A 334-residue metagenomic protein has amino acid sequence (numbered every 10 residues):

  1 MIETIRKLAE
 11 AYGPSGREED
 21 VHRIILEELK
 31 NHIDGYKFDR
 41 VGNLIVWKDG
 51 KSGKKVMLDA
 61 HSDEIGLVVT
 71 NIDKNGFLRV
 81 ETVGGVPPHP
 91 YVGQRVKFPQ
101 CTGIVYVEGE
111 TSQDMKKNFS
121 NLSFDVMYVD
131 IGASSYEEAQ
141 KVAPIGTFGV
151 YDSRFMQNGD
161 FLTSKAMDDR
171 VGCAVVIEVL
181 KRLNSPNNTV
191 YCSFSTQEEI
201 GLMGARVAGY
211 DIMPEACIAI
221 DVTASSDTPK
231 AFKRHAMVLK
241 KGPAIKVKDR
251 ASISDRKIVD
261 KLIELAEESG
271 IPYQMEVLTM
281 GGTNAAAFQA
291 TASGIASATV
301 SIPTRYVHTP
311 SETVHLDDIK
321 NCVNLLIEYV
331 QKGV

Functional and structural regions predicted by a protein language model:
M1-V334: N-terminal hydrophobic/helix-forming segments and targeting peptides
